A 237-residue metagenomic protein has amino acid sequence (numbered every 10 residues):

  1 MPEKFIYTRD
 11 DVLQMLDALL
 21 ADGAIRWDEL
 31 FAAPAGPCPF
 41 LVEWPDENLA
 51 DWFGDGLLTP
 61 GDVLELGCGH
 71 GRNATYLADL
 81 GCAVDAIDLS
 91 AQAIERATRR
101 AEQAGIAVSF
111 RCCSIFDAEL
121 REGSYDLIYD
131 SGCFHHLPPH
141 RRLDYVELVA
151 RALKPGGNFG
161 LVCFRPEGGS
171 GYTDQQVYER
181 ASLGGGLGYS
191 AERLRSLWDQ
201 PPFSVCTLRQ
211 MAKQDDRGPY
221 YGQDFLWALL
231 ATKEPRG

Functional and structural regions predicted by a protein language model:
P2-L64, H70-L120, L137-L148, N158-G237: Class I (Rossmann-like) S-adenosyl-L-methionine-dependent methyltransferase catalytic domain, capturing the SAM-binding
L120-I128: A short acidic, Gly/Pro-enriched loop at the edge of an enzyme's catalytic core that lines a small-molecule cofactor
G132-H136: Short catalytic micro-motifs in class I SAM-dependent methyltransferases
